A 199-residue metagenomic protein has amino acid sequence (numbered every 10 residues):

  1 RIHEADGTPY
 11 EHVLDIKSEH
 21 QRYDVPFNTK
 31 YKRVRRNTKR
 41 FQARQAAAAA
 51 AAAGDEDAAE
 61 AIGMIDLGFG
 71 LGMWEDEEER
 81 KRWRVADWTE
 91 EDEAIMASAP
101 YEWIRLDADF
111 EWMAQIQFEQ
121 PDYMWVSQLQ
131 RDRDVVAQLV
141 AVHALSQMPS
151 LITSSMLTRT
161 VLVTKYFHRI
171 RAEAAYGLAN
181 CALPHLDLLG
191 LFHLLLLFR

Functional and structural regions predicted by a protein language model:
R1-R199: Non-catalytic accessory/interaction domains
